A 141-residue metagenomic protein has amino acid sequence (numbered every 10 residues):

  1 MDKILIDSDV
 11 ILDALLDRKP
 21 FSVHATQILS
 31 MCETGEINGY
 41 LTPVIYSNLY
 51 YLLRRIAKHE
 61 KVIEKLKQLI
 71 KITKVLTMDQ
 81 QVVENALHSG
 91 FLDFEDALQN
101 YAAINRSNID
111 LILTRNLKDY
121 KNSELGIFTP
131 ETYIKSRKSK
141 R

Functional and structural regions predicted by a protein language model:
M1-Y40, R54-K61, I134-R141: Short, well-structured N-terminal submotif of metal-dependent ribonuclease cores
K3, I104-R141: Acidic, PIN/NYN-like endoribonuclease modules and their adjacent C-terminal/linker elements
I6-D7, L41, M78, R115: A conserved hydrophobic position in a structured secondary element of the catalytic/binding core that shapes
I11-L12, Y46, V83, Y120 (+1 more regions): A generic structural signal for short hydrophobic patches within well-formed alpha-helices
L15, L87-G90, E124: Short, flexible helix/strand-to-coil boundary loops that buttress conserved ligand/catalytic motifs in alpha/beta
K19, T26, V44-V82: Active-site-proximal, substrate-binding regions of enzyme catalytic domains and RNA-binding/basic surfaces
K71-L117: Active-site neighborhoods of divalent-metal-dependent phosphate/nucleic-acid chemistry enzymes
